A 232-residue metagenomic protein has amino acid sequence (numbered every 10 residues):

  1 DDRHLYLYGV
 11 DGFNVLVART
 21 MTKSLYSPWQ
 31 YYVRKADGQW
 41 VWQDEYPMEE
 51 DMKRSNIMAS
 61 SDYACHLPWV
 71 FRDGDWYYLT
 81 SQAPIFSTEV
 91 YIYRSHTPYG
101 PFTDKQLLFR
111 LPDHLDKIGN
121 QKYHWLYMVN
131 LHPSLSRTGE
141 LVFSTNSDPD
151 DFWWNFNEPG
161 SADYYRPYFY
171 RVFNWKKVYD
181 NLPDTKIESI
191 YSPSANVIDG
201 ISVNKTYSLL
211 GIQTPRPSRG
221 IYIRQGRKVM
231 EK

Functional and structural regions predicted by a protein language model:
D2-H4, Y8-C65, F71-I118, S136-T138 (+1 more regions): Beta-rich carbohydrate-recognition and catalytic domains
W40, Q213, K228-V229: Short, solvent-exposed loop/turn motifs
H66-W69, Y127-P133: Beta-propeller and closely related beta-sheet repeat lectin domains
T88-V90, H124-M128: Short, surface-exposed coil-to-beta transition loops
S95, L131, G211: Hydrophobic, well-ordered secondary-structure elements that form the walls of internal hydrophobic environments
Y179-I212: Residue-level detector of functionally pivotal "anchor" positions at catalytic/ligand-binding pockets or at interdomain
Q213-G220: Conserved beta-loop-beta connector loops within the AMP-binding
I221-K232: C-terminal tail/sorting-segment detector
